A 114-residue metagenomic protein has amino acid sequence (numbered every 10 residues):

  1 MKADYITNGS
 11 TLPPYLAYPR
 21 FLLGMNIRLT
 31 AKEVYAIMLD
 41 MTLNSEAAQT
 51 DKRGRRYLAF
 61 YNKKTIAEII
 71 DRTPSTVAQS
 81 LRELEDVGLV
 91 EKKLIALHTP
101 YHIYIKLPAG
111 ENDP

Functional and structural regions predicted by a protein language model:
M1-K64: Short recognition helix of helix-turn-helix/winged-helix DNA-binding domains
N44-L107: Winged helix-turn-helix DNA-binding recognition segment
A109-P114: Short, amphipathic alpha-helical interaction segments positioned at domain boundaries
